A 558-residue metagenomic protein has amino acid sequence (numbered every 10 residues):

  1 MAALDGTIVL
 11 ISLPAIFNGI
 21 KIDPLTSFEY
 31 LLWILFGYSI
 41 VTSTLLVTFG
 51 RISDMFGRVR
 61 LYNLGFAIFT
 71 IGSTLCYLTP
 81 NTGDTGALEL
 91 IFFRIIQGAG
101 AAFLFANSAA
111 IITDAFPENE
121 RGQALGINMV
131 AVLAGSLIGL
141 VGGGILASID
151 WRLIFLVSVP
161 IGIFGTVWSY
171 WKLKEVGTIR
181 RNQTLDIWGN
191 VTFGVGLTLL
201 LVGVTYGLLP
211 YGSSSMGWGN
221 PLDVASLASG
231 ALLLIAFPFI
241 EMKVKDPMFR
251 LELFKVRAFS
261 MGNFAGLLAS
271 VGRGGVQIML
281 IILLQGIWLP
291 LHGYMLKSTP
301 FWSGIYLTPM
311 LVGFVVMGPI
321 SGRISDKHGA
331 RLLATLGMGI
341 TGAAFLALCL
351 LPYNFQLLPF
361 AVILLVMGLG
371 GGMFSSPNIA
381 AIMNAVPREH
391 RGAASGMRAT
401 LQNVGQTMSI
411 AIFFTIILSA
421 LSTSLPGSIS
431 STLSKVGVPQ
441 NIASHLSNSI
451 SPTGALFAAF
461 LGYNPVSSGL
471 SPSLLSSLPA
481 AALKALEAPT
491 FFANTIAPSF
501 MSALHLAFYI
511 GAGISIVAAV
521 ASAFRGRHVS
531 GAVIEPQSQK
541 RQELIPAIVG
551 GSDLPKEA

Functional and structural regions predicted by a protein language model:
M1, I68, L75, E89 (+17 more regions): Hydrophobic residues within membrane-embedded alpha-helical segments of Major Facilitator Superfamily
M1-S39, P221-D223, L233, K243-A393 (+2 more regions): Transmembrane core module of solute transporters
M1-W171, S321, L348-C349, F360: Transmembrane-helix bundle of Major Facilitator Superfamily
A3, F239, A258, D326-G329 (+2 more regions): Transmembrane-helix exit segments and adjacent C-terminal regions of multi-pass membrane proteins
I16-F17, I52-S53, I145-S148, V204 (+4 more regions): Interfacial helix-cap and linker-helix signal at transmembrane-aqueous boundaries of multi-pass secondary transporters
L35, S39, L125-L133, D186 (+4 more regions): Small-residue-rich transmembrane alpha-helices and their cytosolic helix-loop interfaces in multi-pass secondary
L45, G57-F66, S73, P80-E89 (+5 more regions): C-terminal module of multi-pass small-molecule transporters
I149-F264, G272: Hydrophobic transmembrane-helix bundles of small-molecule transporters
